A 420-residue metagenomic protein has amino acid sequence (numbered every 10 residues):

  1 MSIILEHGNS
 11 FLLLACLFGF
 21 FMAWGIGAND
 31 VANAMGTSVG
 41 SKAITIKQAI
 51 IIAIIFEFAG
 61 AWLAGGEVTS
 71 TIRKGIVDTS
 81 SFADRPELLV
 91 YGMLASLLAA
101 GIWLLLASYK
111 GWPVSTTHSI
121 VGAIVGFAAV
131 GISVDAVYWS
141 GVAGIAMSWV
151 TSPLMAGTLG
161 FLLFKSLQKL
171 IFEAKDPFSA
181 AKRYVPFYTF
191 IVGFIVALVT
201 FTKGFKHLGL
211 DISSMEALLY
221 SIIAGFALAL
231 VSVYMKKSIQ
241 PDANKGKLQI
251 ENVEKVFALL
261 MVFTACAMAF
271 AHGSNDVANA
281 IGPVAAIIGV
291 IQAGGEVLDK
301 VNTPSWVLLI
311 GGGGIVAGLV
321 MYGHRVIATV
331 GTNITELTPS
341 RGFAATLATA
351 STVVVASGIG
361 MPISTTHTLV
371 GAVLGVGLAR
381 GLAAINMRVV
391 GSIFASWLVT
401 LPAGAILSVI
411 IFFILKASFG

Functional and structural regions predicted by a protein language model:
M1-G420: Alpha-helical transmembrane segments and immediately membrane-proximal extracytoplasmic
